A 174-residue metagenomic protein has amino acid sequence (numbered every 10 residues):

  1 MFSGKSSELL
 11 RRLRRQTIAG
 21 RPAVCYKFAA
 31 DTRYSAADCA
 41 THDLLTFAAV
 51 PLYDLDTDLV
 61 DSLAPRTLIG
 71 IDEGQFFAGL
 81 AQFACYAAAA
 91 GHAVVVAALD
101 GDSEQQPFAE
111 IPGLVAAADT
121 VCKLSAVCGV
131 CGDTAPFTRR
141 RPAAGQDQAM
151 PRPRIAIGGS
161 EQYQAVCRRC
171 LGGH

Functional and structural regions predicted by a protein language model:
M1-D61, D102-G113, K123-A126, D147-P153 (+1 more regions): Conserved P-loop
R12, F83-A90, E110-A117: Catalytic-core regions built around general acid/base machinery
L63-F77: Conserved P-loop NTPase "ATPase switch" module shared by AAA+ and STAND
T67, A118-D119: Conserved acidic residues
G70, H92-D100: Structural recognition of the conserved hydrophobic beta-strand(s) that form the central parallel beta-sheet of P-loop
E73-A87, G101-F108: Conserved ATPase-coupling elements of RecA-like P-loop NTPase cores
V95-V96, V121-K123: Short hydrophobic alpha-helical runs that function as membrane-insertion/retention elements
D119, S125-D147: Conserved AAA+ ATPase core "coupling" helix
